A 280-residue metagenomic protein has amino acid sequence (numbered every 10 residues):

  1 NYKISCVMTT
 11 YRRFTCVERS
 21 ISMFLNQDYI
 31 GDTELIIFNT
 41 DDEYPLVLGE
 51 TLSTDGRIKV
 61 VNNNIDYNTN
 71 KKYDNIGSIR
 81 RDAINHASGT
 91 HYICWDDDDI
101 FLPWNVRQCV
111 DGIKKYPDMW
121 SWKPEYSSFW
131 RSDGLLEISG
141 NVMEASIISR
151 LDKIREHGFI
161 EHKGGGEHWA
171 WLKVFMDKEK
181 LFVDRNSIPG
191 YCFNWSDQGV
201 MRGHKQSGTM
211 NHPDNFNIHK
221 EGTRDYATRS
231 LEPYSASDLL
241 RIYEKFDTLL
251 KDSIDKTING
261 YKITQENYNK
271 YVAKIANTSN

Functional and structural regions predicted by a protein language model:
Y2-S5, E34, A170: Cell-envelope/extracellular polymer assembly enzymes that use nucleotide-activated donors
S22-D32: Short, acidic, metal-binding catalytic loop of nucleotide-sugar glycosyltransferases
D32-E43, V61-D66: Short beta-strand/loop segment that forms part of the nucleotide-sugar
D66-A87: Glycine-rich, basic loop-to-helix element that forms the pyrophosphate-binding segment of sugar-nucleotide handling
Y92: Short aromatic/hydrophobic "clamp" motif used to bind/position activated sugar donors
D96-I100: The conserved acidic donor/metal-binding loop of glycosyltransferases
V106-L135: Conserved donor NDP-sugar-binding/catalytic core segment of glycosyltransferases
H162-G165, W169-N280: C-terminal catalytic/acceptor-binding lobe
